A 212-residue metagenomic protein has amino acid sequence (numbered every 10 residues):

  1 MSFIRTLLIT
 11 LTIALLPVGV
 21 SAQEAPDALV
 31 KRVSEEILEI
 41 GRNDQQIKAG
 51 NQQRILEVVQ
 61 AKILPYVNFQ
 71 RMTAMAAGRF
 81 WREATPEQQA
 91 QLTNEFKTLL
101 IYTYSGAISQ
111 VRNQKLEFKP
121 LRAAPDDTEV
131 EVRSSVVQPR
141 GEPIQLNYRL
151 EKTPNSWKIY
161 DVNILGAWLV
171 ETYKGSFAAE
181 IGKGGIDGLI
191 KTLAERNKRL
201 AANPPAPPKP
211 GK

Functional and structural regions predicted by a protein language model:
M1-L8: Bacterial N-terminal signal peptides that target proteins for export
P17-G19: N-terminal signal peptide c-region/cleavage motif recognized by signal peptidases
E24-Y104: Early exported N-terminus immediately downstream of N-terminal targeting peptides
W81, T98-L99, A123, V137-Q138 (+1 more regions): Solvent-exposed loop/turn segments at secondary-structure junctions within structured extracellular/periplasmic domains
Y102-I144, R196-K212: Surface-exposed, charged secondary-structure patches
P143-E171: Short beta-strand edge/turn micro-motifs at domain boundaries
D161-K212: Low-complexity, intrinsically disordered terminal/linker segments enriched in charged and Gly/Pro repeats
